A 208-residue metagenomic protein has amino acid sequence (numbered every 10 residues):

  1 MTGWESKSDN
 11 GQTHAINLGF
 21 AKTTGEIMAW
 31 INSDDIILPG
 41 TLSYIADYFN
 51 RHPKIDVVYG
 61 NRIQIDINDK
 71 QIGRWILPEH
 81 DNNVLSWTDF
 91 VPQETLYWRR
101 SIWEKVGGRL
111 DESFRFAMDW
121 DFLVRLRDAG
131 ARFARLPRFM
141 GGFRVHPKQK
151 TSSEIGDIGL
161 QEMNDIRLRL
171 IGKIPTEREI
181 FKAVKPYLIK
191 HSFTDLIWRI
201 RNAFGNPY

Functional and structural regions predicted by a protein language model:
K7, V57-R62, L136, F143: Short glycine/serine/threonine-enriched helix-capping/active-site loop that flanks the nucleotide-sugar donor pocket
K7-T23: Glycine-rich, basic loop-to-helix element that forms the pyrophosphate-binding segment of sugar-nucleotide handling
Q12-I16, T41, E94: Conserved donor sugar-nucleotide recognition element shared by glycan-biosynthetic enzymes
M28: Short aromatic/hydrophobic "clamp" motif used to bind/position activated sugar donors
N32-I36, N61: The conserved acidic donor/metal-binding loop of glycosyltransferases
G40-I72: Conserved donor NDP-sugar-binding/catalytic core segment of glycosyltransferases
I76-I166: Conserved nucleotide-sugar donor-binding catalytic segment
L168-Y208: Membrane-proximal basic amphipathic "stem/tether" segments
